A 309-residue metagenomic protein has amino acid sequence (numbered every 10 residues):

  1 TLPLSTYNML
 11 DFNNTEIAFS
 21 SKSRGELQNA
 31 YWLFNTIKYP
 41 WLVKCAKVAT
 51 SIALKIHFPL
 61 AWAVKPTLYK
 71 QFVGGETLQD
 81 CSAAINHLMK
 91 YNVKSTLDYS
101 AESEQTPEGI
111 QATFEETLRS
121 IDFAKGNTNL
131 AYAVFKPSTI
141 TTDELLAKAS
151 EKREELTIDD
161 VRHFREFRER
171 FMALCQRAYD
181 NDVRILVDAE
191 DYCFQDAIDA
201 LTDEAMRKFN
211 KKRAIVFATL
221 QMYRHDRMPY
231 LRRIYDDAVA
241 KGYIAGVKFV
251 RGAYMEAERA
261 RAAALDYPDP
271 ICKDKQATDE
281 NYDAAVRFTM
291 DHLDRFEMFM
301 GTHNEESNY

Functional and structural regions predicted by a protein language model:
T1-T6: N-terminal amphipathic/basic-hydrophobic helices that include classical n-h-c signal peptides and signal-anchor
Y7-Y309: Positively charged, amphipathic and often flexible ligand-engagement surfaces
